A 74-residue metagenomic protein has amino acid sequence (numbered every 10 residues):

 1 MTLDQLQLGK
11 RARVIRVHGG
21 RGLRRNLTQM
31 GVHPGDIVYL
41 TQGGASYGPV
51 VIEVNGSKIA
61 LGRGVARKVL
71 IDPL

Functional and structural regions predicted by a protein language model:
M1-L74: Compact, glycine-rich, soluble single-domain proteins
